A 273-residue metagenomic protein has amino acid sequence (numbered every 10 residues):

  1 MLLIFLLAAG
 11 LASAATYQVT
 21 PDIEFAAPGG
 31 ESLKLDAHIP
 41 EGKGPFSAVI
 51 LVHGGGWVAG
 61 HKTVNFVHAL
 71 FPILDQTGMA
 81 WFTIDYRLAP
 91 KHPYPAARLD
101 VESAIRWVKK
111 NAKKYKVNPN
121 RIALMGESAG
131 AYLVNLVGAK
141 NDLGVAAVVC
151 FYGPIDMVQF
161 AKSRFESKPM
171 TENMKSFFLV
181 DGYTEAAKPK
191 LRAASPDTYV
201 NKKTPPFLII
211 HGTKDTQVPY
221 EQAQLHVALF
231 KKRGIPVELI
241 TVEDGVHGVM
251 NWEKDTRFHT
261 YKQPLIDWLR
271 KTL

Functional and structural regions predicted by a protein language model:
A14-G44: N-terminal cap/lid segment of alpha/beta-hydrolase-fold proteins
D36, L208-I210, Y220-L273: C-terminal catalytic histidine-bearing segment of alpha/beta-hydrolase fold enzymes
P45-G56: Short beta-strand element of the alpha/beta-hydrolase
T63-F82: Short amphipathic alpha-helix adjacent to the substrate-entry channel of hydrolases
S103-E166: Primarily recognizes the serine-hydrolase "nucleophile elbow" in alpha/beta-hydrolase and SGNH/GDSL folds
M157, K214-V218: Acidic catalytic loop of the alpha/beta-hydrolase fold
Q159-Y199, P205: Mobile cap/lid helix-loop segments that gate and shape the active-site cleft of serine hydrolases
K203, I209-H211, D215: Short beta-strand/loop motif that positions the catalytic acidic residue of the alpha/beta-hydrolase fold
